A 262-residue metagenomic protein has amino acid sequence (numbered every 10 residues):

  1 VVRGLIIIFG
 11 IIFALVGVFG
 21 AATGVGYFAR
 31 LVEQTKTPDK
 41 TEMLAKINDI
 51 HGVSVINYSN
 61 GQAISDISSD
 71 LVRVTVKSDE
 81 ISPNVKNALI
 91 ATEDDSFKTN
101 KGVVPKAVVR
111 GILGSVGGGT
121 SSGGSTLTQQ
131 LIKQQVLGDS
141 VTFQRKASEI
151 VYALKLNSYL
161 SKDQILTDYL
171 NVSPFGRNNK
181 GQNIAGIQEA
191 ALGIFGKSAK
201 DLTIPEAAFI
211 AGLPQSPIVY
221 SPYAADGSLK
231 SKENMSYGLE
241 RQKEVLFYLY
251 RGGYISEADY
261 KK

Functional and structural regions predicted by a protein language model:
V1-V55: N-terminal type II signal-anchor transmembrane helix that functions as the membrane-insertion/stop-transfer segment
G10-G24, R73-G111, S115, R251-G252: Conserved catalytic or metal-liganding residues and their short signature motifs at active sites of enzymes
E33-E80, N84: Terminal hydrophobic membrane-targeting helix
I50-G52, V72-V74, V85-A88, V104-K106 (+6 more regions): Envelope-exposed proteins and targeting segments
S59-Q62, S69-D70, I81-N84, T92-D95 (+5 more regions): Solvent-exposed coil/turn segments that connect beta secondary-structure elements in extracytoplasmic/periplasmic
I64-T75, I90-T92, G227, K262: Acidic/histidine-rich, surface-exposed loop or edge segments in extracytoplasmic proteins
K86, K98-F143, I187-Q188, A207: Short, surface-exposed glycine/acidic/tryptophan-bearing loops
L127-K262: Non-catalytic, structured segments within soluble enzyme domains
